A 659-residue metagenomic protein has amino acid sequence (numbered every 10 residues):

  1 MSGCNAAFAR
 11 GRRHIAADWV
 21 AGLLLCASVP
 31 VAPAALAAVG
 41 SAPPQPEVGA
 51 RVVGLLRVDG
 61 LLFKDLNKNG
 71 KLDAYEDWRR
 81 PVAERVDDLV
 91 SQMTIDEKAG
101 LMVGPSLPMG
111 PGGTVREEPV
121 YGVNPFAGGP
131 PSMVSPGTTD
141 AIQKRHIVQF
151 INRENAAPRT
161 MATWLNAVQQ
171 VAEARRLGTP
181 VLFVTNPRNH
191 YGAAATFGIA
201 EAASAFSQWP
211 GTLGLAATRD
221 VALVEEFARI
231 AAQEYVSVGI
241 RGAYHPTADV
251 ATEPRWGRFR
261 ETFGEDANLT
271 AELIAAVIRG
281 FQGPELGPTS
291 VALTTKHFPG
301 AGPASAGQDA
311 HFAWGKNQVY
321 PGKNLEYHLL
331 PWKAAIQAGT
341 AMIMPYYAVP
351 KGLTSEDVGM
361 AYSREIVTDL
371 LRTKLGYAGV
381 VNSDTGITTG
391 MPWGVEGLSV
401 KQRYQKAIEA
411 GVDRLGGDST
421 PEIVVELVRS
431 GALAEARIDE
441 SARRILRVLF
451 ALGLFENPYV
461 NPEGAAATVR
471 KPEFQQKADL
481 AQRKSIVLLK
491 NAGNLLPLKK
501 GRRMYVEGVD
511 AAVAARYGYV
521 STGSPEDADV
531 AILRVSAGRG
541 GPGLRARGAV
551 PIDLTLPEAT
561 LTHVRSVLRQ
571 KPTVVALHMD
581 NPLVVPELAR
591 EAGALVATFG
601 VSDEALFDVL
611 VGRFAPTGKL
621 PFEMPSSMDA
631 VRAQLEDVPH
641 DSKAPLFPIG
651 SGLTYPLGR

Functional and structural regions predicted by a protein language model:
M1-R13: N-terminal secretory signal peptides that target proteins for export/translocation
S2, L36-G60, L66, A127 (+5 more regions): C-terminal non-catalytic regions of proteins with extracellular/luminal or membrane-system context
D18-A32: Bacterial N-terminal signal peptides
A37-A217, E225, A231, V236 (+3 more regions): N-terminal hydrophobic targeting/anchoring segments and the immediately downstream early-domain regions of hydrolases
L55, G113-Y121, E173-Y327, W332-Q337 (+1 more regions): Surface-exposed loop and adjacent secondary-structure segments within mature catalytic domains
V103, V148-N152, V181-P187, G242-P246 (+5 more regions): Hydrophobic faces of well-ordered beta-strands that scaffold small-molecule active sites in alpha/beta enzyme cores
A141-R159, T252, W332-M360, A528-P551: Short acidic, glycine-rich surface-loop motifs adjacent to enzyme active sites
A167-R176, I199, N268-G417, P421-E426 (+2 more regions): Second-shell residues forming the walls of enzyme active-site clefts
